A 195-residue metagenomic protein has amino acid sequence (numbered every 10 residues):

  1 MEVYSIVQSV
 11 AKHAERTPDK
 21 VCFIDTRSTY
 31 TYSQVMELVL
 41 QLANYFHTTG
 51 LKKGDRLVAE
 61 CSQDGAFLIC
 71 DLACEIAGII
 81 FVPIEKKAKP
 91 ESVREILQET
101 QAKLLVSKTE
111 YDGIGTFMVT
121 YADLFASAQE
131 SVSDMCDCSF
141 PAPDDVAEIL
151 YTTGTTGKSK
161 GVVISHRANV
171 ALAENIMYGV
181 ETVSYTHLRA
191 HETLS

Functional and structural regions predicted by a protein language model:
E2, S28, A43-A88: Conserved AMP-binding/adenylate-forming
Q8-T31: AMP-dependent adenylate-forming
P18, S133-Y151, K158, E181-Y185: Conserved pre-ATP/AMP-binding loop-to-beta segment of ANL
T31-S33, A147-E174: Conserved AMP-binding A3 loop
L38-Q41, P143, V162-V183, L188-R189: Conserved structural elements of the adenylate-forming
V82, K86-E110, L172-R189: Conserved ATP-dependent adenylate/AMP-binding module captured primarily in the ANL superfamily
S107-D144, S159, V170: ANL superfamily adenylate-forming
T152, T186-T193: Conserved small/polar residues in nucleotide/adenosyl-binding loops
